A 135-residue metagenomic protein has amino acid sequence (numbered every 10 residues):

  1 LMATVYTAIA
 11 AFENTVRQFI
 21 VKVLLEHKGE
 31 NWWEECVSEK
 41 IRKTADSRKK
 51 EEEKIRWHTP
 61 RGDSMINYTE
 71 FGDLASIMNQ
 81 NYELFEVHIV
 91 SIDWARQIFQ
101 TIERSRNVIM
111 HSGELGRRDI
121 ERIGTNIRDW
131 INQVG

Functional and structural regions predicted by a protein language model:
L1-G135: Amphipathic alpha-helical interface elements
